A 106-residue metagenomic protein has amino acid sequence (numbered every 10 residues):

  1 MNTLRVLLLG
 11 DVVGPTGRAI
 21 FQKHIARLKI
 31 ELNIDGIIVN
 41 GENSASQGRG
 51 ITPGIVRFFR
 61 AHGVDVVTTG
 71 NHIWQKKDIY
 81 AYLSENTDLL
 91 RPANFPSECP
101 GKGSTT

Functional and structural regions predicted by a protein language model:
M1-T106: Acidic, metal/ion-coordinating pockets
